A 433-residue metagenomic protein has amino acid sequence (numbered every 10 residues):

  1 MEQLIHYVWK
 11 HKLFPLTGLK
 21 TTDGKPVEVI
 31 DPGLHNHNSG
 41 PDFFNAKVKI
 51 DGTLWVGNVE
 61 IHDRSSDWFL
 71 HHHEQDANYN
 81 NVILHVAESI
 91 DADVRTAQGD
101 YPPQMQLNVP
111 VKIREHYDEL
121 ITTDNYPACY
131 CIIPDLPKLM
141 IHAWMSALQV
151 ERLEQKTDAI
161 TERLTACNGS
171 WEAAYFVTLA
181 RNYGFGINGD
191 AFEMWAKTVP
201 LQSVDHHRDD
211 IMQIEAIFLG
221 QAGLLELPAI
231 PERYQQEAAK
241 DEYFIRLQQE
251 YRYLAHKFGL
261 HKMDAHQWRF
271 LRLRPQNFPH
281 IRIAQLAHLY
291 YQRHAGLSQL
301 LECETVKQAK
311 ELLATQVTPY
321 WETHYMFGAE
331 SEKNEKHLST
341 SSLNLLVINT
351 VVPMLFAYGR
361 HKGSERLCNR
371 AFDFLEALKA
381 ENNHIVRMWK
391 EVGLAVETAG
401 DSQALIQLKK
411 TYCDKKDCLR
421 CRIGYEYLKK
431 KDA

Functional and structural regions predicted by a protein language model:
M1-Y7: N-terminal "leader" segments that precede or initiate the main folded domain
Y7-S66, Y79: N-terminal ordered "arm"
P32-H37, N45-I50, W68-Q75, I90-T96 (+2 more regions): Catalytic micro-motifs at enzyme active sites that drive phosphoryl/nucleotidyl and oxygen chemistry
H62-S66, S89, P110, E426: An acidic- and aromatic-residue-enriched active-site/binding cleft used to recognize and process polar
R64-V86: Mg2+/Mn2+-dependent nuclease catalytic core
N80-V82, V86-W144: Compact, glycine/acidic-enriched structural inserts
Q149-A404, D417: Hydrophobic, aromatic-lined core segments that form the binding pocket/scaffold for planar heteroaromatic ligands
E391-A433: Acidic, carboxylate-rich catalytic segments that either coordinate divalent cations
